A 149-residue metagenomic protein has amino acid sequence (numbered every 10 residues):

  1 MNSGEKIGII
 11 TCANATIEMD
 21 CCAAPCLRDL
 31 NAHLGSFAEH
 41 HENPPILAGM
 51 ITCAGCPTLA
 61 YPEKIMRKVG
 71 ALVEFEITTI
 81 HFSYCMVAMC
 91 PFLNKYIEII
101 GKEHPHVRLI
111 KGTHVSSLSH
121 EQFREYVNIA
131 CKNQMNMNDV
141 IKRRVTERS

Functional and structural regions predicted by a protein language model:
M1-L72, M86, F92, V107 (+2 more regions): Conserved mixed alpha/beta catalytic, RNA-binding, or beta-rich assembly cores of soluble enzyme, regulatory
L72-V73, G101: N-terminal cationic-hydrophobic initiation segments that often serve targeting/anchoring roles
L93-E103: Short, aromatic/basic amphipathic alpha-helical patches
